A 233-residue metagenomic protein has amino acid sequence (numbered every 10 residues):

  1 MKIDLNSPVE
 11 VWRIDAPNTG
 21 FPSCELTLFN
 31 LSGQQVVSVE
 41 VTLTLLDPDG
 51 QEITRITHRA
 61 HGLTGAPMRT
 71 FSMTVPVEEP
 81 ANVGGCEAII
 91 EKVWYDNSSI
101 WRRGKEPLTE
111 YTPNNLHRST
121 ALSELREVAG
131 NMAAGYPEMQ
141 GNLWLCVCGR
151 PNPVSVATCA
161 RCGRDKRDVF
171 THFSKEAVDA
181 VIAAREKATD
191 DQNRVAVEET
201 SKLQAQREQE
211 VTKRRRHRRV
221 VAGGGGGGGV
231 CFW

Functional and structural regions predicted by a protein language model:
M1-L31, Q35, D49-G50, P107-G130 (+1 more regions): Low-complexity, acidic Ser/Thr/Pro/Gly-rich terminal tails and inter-domain linkers that flank the onset of structured
Q34-S38, I53, C159: Short acidic/proline- and small/hydrophobic-mixed sequence motifs that coincide with surface turns and coil-to-beta
L45-R55: Short aromatic-acidic-glycine turn motif
R55-I56, H61, R69-S123: Terminal connector regions
L145-C148, C159-C162: Short cysteine-rich clusters marking metal-coordination/redox-active sites
P151-V154, R167: Short functional micro-motifs and their immediate structural scaffolds
C162-S174: Short Cys/His-rich micro-motifs in 6-15 aa windows
F173-W233: Long, charge-rich boundary regions
